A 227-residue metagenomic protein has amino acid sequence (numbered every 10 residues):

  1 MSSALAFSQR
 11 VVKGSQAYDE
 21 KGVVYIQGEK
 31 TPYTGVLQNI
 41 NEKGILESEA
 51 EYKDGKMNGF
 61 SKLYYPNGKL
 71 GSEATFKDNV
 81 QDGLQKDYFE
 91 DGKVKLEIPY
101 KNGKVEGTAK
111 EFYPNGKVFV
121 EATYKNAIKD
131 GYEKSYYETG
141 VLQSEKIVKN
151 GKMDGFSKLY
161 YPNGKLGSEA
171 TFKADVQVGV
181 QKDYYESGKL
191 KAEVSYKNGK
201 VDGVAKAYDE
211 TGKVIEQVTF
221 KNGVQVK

Functional and structural regions predicted by a protein language model:
A4-K227: Glycine/tyrosine- and acidic-biased, solvent-exposed loop/turn segments at the edges of beta-strands
